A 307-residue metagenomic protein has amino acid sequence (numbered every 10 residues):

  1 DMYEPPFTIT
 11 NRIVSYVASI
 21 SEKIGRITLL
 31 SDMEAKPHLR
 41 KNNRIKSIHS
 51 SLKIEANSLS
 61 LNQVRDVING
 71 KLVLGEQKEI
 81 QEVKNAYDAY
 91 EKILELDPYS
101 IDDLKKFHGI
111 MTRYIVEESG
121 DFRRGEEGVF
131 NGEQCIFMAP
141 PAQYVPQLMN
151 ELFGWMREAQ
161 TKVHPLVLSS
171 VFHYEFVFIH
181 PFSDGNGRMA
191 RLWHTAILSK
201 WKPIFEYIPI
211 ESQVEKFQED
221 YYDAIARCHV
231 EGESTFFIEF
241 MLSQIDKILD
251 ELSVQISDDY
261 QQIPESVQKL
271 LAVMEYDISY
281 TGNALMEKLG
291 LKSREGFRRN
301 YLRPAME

Functional and structural regions predicted by a protein language model:
D1-E307: FIC/Doc superfamily catalytic core
